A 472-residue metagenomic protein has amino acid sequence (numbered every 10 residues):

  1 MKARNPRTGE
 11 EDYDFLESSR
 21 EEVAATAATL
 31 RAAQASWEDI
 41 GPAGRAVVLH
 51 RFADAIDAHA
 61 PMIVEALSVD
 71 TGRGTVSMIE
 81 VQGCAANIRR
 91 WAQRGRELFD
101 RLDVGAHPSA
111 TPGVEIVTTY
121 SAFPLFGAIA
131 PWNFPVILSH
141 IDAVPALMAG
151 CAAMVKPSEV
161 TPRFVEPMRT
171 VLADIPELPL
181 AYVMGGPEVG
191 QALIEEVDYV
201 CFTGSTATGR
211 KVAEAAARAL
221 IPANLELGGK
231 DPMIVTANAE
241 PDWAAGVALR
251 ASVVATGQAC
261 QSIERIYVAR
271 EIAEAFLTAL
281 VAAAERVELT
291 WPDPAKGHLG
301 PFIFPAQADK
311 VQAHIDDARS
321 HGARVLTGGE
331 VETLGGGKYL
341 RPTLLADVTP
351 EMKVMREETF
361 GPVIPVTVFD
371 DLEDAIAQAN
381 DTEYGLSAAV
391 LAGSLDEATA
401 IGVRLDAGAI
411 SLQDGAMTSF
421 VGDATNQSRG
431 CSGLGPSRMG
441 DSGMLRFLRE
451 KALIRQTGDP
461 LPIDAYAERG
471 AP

Functional and structural regions predicted by a protein language model:
M1-V114, R286: N-terminal Rossmann-like NAD(P)+-binding subdomain of aldehyde/semialdehyde dehydrogenases
P6, R20-V23, P42, A60 (+5 more regions): Residues at or immediately preceding the N-termini of alpha-helices
T8-D14, I234, E288, I315 (+3 more regions): Conserved C-terminal structural/oligomerization subdomain of aldehyde/semialdehyde dehydrogenase
G9, R45, L67, G150 (+8 more regions): Residue-level signal for inorganic ion chemistry
E11-S18, A32-D39, G127-A128, M233-V235 (+5 more regions): Short, well-ordered beta-strand elements within core beta-sheets of diverse protein domains
Q34, E38, A53-A60, V64 (+18 more regions): Structural signal for hydrophobic packing residues in well-ordered secondary-structure cores of soluble enzyme domains
V104-W243, F369: Rossmann-like NAD(P) dinucleotide-binding subdomain of oxidoreductase/dehydrogenase enzymes
Y199, A207-T349, L412, D459-D464 (+1 more regions): ALDH superfamily catalytic-core signature
